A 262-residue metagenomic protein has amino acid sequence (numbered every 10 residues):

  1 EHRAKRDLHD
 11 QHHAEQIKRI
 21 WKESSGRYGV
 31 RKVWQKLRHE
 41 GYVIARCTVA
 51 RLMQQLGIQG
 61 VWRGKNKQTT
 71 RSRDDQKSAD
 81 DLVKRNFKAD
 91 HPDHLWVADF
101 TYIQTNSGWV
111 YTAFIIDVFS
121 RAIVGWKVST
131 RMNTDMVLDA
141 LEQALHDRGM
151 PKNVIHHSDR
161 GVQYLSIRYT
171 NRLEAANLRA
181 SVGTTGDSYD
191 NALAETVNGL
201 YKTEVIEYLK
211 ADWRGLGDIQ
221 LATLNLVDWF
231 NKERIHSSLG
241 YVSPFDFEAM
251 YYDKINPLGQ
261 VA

Functional and structural regions predicted by a protein language model:
E1-H91, S243, E248-D253: Basic, flexible linker segments flanking DNA-binding modules in nucleic acid-interacting mobile-element proteins
R3, I167, E174-L178, N198 (+1 more regions): C-terminal domain-tail junction helix/linker
R6-D7, Y42-V43, F87-A89, T105-N106 (+3 more regions): Conserved, non-catalytic sequence blocks in retroelement Pol enzymes and Pol-derived host proteins
I17, V33, V49, M53 (+12 more regions): Mobile genetic element proteins and their domesticated derivatives, centered on retroelements and DNA transposons
G60-Q68, I155-R160, E174-L193, L209-R214: RNase H-like polynucleotidyl transferase catalytic core
R85, A89-V124, T130-R131: An active-site-proximal beta-strand-loop segment
G108, K127-G149, L165: Active-site beta-loop-alpha junctions of metal-dependent nucleic acid enzymes, especially the RNase H-like/DDE
